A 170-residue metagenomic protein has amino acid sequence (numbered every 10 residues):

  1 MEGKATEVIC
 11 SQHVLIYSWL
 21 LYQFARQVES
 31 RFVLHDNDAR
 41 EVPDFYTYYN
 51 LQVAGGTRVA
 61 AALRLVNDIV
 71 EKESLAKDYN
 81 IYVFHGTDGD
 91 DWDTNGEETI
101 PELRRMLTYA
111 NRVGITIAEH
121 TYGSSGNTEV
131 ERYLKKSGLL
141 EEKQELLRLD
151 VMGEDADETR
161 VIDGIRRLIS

Functional and structural regions predicted by a protein language model:
M1, N80-N95, A118: DG-centered beta-turn motif at the end of beta-strands
M1-Y46, A62, Y82-V83: Von Willebrand factor
Y22-F24, E71-D78, R104-M106: Surface-exposed acidic, glycine-flexible loop patches that form ligand/cofactor-binding and adhesion interfaces
V28, K77-I81, N111: Short coil/turn segments at beta-strand junctions that form active-site/ligand-binding loops
A39-V42, D91-D93, T121-S125: Flexible loop/turn segments at secondary-structure boundaries
T47-Y82, T94: Von Willebrand factor
E102-S170: Von Willebrand factor type A / integrin I
